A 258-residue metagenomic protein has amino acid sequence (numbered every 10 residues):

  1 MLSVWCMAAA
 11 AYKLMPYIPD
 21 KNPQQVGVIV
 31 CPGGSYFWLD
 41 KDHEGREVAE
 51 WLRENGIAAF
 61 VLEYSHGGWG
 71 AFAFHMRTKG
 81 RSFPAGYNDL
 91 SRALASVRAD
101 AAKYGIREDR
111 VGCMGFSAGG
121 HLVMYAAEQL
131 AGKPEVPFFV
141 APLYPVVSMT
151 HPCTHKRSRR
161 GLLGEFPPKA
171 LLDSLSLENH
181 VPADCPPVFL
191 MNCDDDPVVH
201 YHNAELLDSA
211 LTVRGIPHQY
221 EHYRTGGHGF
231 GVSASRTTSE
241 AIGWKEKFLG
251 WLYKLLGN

Functional and structural regions predicted by a protein language model:
C6, P145-H180: Mobile cap/lid helix-loop segments that gate and shape the active-site cleft of serine hydrolases
Y12, F72-H75, E205-N258: C-terminal catalytic histidine-bearing segment of alpha/beta-hydrolase fold enzymes
Q25-G33: Short beta-strand element of the alpha/beta-hydrolase
D40-K41, F60-E108, T237-A241: Catalytic nucleophile-loop/oxyanion-hole region of alpha/beta-hydrolase and closely related hydrolase-like folds
D42-F60: Short amphipathic alpha-helix adjacent to the substrate-entry channel of hydrolases
N88-H155, L172: Primarily recognizes the serine-hydrolase "nucleophile elbow" in alpha/beta-hydrolase and SGNH/GDSL folds
D184, L190-N192, D196: Short beta-strand/loop motif that positions the catalytic acidic residue of the alpha/beta-hydrolase fold
P197-E205: Conserved alpha/beta-hydrolase "acid-adjacent" motif
